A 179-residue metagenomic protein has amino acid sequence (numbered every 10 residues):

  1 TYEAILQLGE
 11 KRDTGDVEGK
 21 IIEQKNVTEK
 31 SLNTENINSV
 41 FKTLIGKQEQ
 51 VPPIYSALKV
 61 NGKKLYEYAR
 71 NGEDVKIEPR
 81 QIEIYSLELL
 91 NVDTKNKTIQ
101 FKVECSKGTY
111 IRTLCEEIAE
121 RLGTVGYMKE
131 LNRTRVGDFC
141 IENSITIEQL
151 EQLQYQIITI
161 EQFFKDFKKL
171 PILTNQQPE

Functional and structural regions predicted by a protein language model:
T1-K47: Acidic, low-complexity central loop/insert segments
A4, G62, L114: Residue-level signal for inorganic ion chemistry
I5-Q7, T34-T43, I54, N71 (+3 more regions): Accessory RNA 3′-end/elbow-binding domains used by RNA modification enzymes
L6-K11, Q81-N91, T134-I141: Short, conserved aromatic-histidine micro-motifs
K11, I21, K64, D74 (+1 more regions): Gly/Ser/Thr-rich beta-alpha loop segments that engage phosphate groups in nucleotides
V51-N61, S86-L89, E130-R135: Short, surface-exposed recognition loops or helix-turn segments adjacent to catalytic cores
Y55-S56, V60-Y85: Extended alpha-helical targeting/anchoring segments, especially N-terminal organellar/secretory targeting helices
D74-G123: The conserved catalytic core of RNA pseudouridine synthases
